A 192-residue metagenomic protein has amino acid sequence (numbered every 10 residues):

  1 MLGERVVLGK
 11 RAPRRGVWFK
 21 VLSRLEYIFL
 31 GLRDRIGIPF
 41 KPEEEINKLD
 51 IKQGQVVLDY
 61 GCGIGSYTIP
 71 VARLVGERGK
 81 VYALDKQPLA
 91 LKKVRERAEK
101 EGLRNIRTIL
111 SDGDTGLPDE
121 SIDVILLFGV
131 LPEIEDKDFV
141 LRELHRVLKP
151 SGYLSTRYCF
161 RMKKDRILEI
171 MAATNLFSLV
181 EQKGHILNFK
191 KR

Functional and structural regions predicted by a protein language model:
I36-Q55: Conserved alpha-helix/loop element of class I SAM-dependent methyltransferases that forms part of the SAM/SAH-binding
G54-G63: Conserved class I S-adenosyl-L-methionine
Q87: Conserved SAM/SAH-binding beta-strand->alpha-helix loop
G102-G113: Conserved SAM-binding strand-loop segment of SAM-dependent methyltransferases
D114-I125: A short acidic, Gly/Pro-enriched loop at the edge of an enzyme's catalytic core that lines a small-molecule cofactor
D123-D136: A short SAM/SAH-binding and catalytic strip from SAM-dependent methyltransferases
D138-Y153: A short glycine-rich, Lys/Arg-flanked "PGG" loop and its adjoining helix->strand segment in the class I
